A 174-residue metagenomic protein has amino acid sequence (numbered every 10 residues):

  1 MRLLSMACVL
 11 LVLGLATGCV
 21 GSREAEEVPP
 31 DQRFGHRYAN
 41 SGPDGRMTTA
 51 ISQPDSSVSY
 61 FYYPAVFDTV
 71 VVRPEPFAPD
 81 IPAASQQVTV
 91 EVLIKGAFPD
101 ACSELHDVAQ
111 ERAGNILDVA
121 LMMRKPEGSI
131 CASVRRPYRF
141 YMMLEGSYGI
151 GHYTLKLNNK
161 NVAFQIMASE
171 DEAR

Functional and structural regions predicted by a protein language model:
M1-S5: Positively charged n-region of N-terminal signal peptides that target proteins for export
A7-A16: Bacterial N-terminal signal peptides
C19-R174: Exposed, flexible binding/inhibitory loops of compact, secreted disulfide-stabilized domains
